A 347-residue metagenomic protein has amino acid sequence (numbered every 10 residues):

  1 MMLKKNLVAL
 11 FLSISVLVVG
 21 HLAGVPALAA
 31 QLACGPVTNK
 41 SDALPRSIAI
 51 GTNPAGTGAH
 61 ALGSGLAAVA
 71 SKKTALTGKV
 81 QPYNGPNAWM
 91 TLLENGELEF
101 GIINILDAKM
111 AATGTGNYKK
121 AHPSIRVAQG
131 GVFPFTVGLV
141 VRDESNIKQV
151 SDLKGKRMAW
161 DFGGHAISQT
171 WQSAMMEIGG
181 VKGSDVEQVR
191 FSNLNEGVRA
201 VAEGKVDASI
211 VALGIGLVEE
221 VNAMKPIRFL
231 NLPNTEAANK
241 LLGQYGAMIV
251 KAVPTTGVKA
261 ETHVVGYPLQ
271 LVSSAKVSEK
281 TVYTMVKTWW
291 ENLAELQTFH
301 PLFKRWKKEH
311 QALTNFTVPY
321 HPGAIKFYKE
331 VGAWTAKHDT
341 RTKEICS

Functional and structural regions predicted by a protein language model:
V16-A27: C-terminal segment of classical bacterial N-terminal signal peptides
A29-I50, N146-R157, P322, K329-E330 (+2 more regions): Immediate post-signal peptide segment of exported/extracytoplasmic ligand-binding proteins
Q31-M110: N-terminal (or domain-start) structured segment
A33, R126-K148, S273: Hydrophobic/proline-rich hinge and linker segments of small-molecule sensing/allosteric domains, predominantly
P45-K79, F135-R199, E203, T314-G323: Bilobed "Venus flytrap"/periplasmic-binding protein-like clamshell domains and structurally analogous long
P45-R46, N195, E203, L213-K225 (+4 more regions): An extracytoplasmic/periplasmic, membrane-proximal ligand-sensing/linker region
K72, I178-S184, V189, V198 (+1 more regions): Secondary-structure end/capping motifs
I105-D107, T113-K119, P123, V141-S145 (+2 more regions): Pocket-lining segment of extracytoplasmic ligand-binding domains
